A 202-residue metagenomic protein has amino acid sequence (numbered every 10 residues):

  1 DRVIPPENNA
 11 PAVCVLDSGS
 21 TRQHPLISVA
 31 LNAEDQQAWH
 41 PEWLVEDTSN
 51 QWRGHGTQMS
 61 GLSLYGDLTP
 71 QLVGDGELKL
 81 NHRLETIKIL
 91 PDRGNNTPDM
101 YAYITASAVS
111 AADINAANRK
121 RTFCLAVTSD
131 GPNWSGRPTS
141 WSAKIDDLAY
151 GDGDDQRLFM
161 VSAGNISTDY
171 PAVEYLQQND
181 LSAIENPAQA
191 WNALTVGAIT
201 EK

Functional and structural regions predicted by a protein language model:
R2-T86, D113-A126, D155-Q156: Active-site core segment of subtilase-fold serine proteases
Q23-P25, Y170-P171, V196-A198: Short helix/loop capping segments that flank catalytic or ligand/cofactor-binding pockets
H55, A163, V196: Short glycine-rich loop/turn motifs that provide flexible caps or phosphate-binding loops at active sites
I87-I89, V196: Hydrophobic residues at beta-strand termini and immediately following loops that shape nucleotide-binding pockets
L90-A190, T200: Substrate-binding/access-modulating region of protease and related hydrolase catalytic domains
